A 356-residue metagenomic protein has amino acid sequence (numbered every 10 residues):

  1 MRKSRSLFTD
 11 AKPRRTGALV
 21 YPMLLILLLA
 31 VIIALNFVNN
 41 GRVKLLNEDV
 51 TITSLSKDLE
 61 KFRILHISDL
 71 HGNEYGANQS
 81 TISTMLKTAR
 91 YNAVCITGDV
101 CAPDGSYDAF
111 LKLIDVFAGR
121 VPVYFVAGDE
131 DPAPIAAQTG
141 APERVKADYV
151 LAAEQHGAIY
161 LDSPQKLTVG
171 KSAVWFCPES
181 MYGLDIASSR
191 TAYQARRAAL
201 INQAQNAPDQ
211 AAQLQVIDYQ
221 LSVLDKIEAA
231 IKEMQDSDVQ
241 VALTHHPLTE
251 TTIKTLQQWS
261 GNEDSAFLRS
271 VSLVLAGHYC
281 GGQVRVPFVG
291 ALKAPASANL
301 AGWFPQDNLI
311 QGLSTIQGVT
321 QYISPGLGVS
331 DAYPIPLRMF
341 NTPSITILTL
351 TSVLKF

Functional and structural regions predicted by a protein language model:
M1-G17: N-terminal Lys/Arg-rich, disordered targeting/topogenic segments
F8-D10, L24-V31, L35-L46, D307-Q311 (+1 more regions): Acidic, His/Gly-rich catalytic cores of divalent-metal-dependent hydrolytic chemistry
L28-L113: N-terminal active-site segment of His-dependent metallophosphoesterases
T51-L65, P164-P178, A192-N202, K232-V241 (+2 more regions): Beta-strand-turn-beta hairpins that frame and shape the catalytic cleft of phosphate-ester-processing enzymes
H66-S68, A93-D99, V123-D129, L161-S163 (+3 more regions): Active-site neighborhood of phospho(di)ester-bond hydrolases with catalytic His/Asp-centered motifs
Q79-V169, F267: Core catalytic region of metal-dependent phosphoesterases/phosphodiesterases, especially metallo-beta-lactamase-like
I135, Q155-G157, G170-L243, E250-D264 (+1 more regions): Binuclear metal-dependent hydrolase catalytic cores centered on His/Asp/Glu-rich metal-binding motifs
L248-P343: Conserved beta-sheet core of the metallophosphoesterase superfamily
